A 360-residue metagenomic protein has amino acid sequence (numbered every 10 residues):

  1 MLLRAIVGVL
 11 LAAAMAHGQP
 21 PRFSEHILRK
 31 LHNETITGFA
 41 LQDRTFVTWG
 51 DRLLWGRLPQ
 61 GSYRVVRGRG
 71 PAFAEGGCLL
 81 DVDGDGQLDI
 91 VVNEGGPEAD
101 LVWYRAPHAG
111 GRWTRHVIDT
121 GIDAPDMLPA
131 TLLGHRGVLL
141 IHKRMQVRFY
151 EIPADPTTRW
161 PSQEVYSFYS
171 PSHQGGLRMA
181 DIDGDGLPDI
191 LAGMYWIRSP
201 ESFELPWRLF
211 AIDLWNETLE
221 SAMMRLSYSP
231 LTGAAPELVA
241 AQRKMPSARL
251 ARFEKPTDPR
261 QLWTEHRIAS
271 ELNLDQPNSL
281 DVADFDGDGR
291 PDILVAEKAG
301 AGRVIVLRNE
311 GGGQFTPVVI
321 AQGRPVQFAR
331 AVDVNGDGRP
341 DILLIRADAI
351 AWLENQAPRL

Functional and structural regions predicted by a protein language model:
M1-I6: Bacterial N-terminal signal peptides that target proteins for export
V7-G18: Hydrophobic h-region of N-terminal signal peptides that target proteins for export in Gram-negative bacteria
G18-L360: Beta-propeller-forming repeat regions
